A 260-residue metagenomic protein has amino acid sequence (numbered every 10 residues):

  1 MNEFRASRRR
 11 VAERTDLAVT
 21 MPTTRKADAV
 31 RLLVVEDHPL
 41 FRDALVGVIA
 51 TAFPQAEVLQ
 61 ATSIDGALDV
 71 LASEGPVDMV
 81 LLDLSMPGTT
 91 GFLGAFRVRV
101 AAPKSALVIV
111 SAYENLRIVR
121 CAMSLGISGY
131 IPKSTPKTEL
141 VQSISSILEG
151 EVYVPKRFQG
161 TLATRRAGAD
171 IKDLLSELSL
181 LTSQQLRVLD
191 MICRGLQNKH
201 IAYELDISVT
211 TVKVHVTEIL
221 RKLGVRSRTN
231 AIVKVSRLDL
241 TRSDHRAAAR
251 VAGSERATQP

Functional and structural regions predicted by a protein language model:
N2-E3, R8-A12, L220-P260: Basic, Lys/Arg-enriched C-terminal extension of HTH/homeodomain DNA-binding domains
S63, P87-L93: Acidic catalytic/metal-coordinating carboxylates
D69, F92-K104: Short amphipathic alpha-helix used as the core "switch/output" element in two-component signaling
D83-L84, S111: Active-site residues of response regulator receiver
R117, T135-L148, V152, K156-R157 (+2 more regions): C-terminal output helix
G160-M191, D244-R256: Regulatory hinge/linker segments at domain boundaries that couple sensory/effector modules to output domains
G195-N230: Recognition helix of helix-turn-helix DNA-binding domains
